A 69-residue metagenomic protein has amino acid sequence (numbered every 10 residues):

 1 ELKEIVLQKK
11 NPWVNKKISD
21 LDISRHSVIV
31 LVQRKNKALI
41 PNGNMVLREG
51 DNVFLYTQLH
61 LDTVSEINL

Functional and structural regions predicted by a protein language model:
K3-E4, Q8-L69: Cytosolic Rossmann-like ligand/nucleotide-binding regulatory domains
